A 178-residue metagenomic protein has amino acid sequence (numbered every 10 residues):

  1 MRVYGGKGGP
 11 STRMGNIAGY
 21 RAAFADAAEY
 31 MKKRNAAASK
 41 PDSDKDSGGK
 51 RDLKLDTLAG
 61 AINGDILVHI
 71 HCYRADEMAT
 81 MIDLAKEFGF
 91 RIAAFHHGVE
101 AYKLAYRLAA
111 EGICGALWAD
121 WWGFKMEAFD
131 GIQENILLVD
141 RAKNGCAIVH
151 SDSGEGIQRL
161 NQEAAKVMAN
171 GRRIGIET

Functional and structural regions predicted by a protein language model:
M1-A94: Polyanionic/metal-chelating signatures
S47, I70-Y73, H96-H97, A128 (+1 more regions): Glycine- and other small-residue-rich loops at beta-strand/loop junctions that grip anionic moieties
K54, E77, A101, G131-I132: Amphipathic coiled-coil/heptad-repeat helices and related helical stalk/stem segments that mediate oligomerization
L67, A109, I113-T178: His/Asp/Glu-enriched, well-ordered alpha-helical/loop segment that forms or immediately abuts the divalent-metal
A75-A79, G98-A105, E155-I157: Active-site environment of divalent metal-dependent phosphoester hydrolases
F90-H97, C114-A119: Short hydrophobic/aromatic-enriched beta-strand-loop microsegments
I92-E100, L104, E177-T178: A generic structural motif
